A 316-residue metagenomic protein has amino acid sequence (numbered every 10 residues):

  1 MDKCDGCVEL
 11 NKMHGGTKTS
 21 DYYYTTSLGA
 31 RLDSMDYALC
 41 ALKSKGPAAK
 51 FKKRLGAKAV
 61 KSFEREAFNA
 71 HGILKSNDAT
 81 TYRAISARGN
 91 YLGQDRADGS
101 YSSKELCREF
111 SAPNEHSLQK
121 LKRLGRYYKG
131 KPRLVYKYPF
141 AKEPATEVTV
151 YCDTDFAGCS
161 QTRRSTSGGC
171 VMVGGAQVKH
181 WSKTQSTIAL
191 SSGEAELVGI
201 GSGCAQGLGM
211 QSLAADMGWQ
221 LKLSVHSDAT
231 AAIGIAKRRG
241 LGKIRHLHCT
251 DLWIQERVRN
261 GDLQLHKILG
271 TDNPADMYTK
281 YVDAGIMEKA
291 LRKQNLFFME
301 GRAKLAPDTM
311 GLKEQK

Functional and structural regions predicted by a protein language model:
M1-G56, V60-K61: Signature of WW domains and closely related Tyr/Trp-rich beta-sheet microdomains in eukaryotic regulatory proteins
T19-D21, L28, M35-L39, S44-K45 (+5 more regions): Short coil/turn segments at secondary-structure boundaries
Y24, T149-C152, V225: Short hydrophobic beta-strand that contains or immediately precedes a catalytic carboxylate
L55-R133, L269, M277-T279: C-terminal reverse transcriptase regions that engage the nucleic-acid substrate
G89, E147-G193: RNase H-like nuclease fold core
K104, Y138-F140, K179-S182, G261-N273: Acidic carboxylate-rich catalytic motifs and surrounding loops in phosphoryl-/glycosyl-chemistry enzymes
E109, A145-E147, S186-K316: RNase H-like nuclease module associated with reverse transcription
R126-T154, G218-W219: Structured nucleic-acid-interacting core domains from mobile-element enzymes and related host factors, especially RNase
